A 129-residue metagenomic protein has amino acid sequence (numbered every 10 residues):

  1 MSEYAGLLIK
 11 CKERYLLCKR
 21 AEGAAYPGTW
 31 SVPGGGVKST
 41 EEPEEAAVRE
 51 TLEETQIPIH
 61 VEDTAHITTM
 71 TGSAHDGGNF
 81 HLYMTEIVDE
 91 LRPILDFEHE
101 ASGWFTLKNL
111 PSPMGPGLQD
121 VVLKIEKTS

Functional and structural regions predicted by a protein language model:
M1-L16, P33: Conserved N-terminal beta-strand and adjoining loop/helix that marks the start of the Nudix/MutT-like hydrolase domain
S2, K10, A24-A25, H75-G78 (+1 more regions): A generic fold-level signal
I9-K10, L17, T85, W104: Conserved hydrophobic "DFG−1" position in protein kinase catalytic cores
E13, A21-E22, M70, H99: Short, flexible active-site-adjacent loop segments at beta-strand->alpha-helix junctions, enriched in small/polar
R14-E53: Conserved Nudix-box catalytic region and its N-terminal flanking loop in Nudix hydrolases and closely related
Y26-G28, P33, E62-D63, N79-H81: A generic structural signal for short beta-strands and their flanking turns/coil linkers
V37-V61, T68-I125: Unchanged
